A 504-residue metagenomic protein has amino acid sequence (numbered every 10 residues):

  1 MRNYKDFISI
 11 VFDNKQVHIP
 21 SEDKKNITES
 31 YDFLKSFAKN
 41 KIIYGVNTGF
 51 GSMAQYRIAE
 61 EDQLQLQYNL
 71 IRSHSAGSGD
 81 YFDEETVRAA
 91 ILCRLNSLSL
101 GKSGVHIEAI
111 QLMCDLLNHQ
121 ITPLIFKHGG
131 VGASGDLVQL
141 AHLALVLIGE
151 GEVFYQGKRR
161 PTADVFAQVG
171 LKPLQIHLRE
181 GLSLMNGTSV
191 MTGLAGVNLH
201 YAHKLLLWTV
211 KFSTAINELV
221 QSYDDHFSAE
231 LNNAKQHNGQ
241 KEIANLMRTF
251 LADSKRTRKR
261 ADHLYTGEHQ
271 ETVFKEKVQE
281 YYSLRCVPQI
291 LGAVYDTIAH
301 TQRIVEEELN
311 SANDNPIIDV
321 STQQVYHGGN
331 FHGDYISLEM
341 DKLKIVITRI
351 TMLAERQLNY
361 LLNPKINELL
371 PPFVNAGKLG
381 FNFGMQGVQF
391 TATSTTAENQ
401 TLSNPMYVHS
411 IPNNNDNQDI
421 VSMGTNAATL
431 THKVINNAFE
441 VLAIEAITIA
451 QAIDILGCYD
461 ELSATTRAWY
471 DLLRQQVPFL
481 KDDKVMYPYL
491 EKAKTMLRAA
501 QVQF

Functional and structural regions predicted by a protein language model:
M1-K15, I19-N26, S30-F33, F37 (+2 more regions): C-terminal auxiliary extensions adjacent to catalytic cores
M1-N40, Q65-F126, N217, E230-N233: Glycine-rich, flexible loop motifs
I42-G45, Q501: An N-terminal domain-start capping segment
Y44-I58, D62-L66, S73-L98, F126-I148 (+1 more regions): FAD-binding core of FAD-dependent oxidoreductases, characterized by glycine-rich FAD pyrophosphate-binding loops
S73, C93-S97, L112-P123, H128 (+7 more regions): Mid-sequence acidic-hydrophobic segments that form the walls of catalytic/ligand-binding cavities or oligomerization
L92, L100-T122, G129-L140, L145 (+1 more regions): Well-ordered mid-protein domain cores that form the structural environment of catalytic cofactors
